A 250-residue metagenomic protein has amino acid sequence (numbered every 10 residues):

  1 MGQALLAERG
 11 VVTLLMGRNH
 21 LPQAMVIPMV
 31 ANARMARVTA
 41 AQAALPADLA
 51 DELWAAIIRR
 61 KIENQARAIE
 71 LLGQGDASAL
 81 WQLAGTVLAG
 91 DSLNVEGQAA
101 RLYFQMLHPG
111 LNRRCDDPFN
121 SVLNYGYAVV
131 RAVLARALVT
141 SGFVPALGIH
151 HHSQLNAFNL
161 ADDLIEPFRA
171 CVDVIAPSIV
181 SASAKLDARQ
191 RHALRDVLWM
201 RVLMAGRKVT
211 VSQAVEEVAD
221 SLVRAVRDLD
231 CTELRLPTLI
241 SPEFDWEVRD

Functional and structural regions predicted by a protein language model:
M1-A4: An N-terminal domain-cap segment
E8, L21-D250: Active-site helix-to-loop segments that bind/position phosphate- or nucleotide-bearing substrates and donors across
V11-G17, L21: Short hydrophobic alpha-helical runs that function as membrane-insertion/retention elements
